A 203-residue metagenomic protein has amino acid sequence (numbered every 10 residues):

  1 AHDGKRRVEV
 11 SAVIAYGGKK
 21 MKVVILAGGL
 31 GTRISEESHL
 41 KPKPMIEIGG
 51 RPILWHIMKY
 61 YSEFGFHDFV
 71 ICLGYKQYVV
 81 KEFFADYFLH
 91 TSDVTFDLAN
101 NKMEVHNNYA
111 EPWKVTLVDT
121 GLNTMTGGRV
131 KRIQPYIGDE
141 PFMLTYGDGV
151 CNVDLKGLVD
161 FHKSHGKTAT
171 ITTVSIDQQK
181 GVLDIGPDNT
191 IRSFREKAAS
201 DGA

Functional and structural regions predicted by a protein language model:
D3-K20: Short, Lys/Arg-enriched N-terminal segments with co-localized hydrophobic residues within the first ~10-30 amino acids
G17-D86: N-terminal glycine-rich phosphate-binding loop and ensuing alpha1 helix
F84, N152-A203: Conserved core of the sugar-phosphate nucleotidyltransferase
Y87-W113: Short mixed-charge
T120-G121, Y146-G147: Short acidic donor-binding/metal-coordinating loop in glycosyltransferase active sites
T124, G149-N152: A short, conserved beta-strand element in the Rossmann-like catalytic core that flanks the donor/metal-binding loop
T124-R132: Glycine-rich, basic loop-to-helix element that forms the pyrophosphate-binding segment of sugar-nucleotide handling
F142-M143: Short aromatic/hydrophobic "clamp" motif used to bind/position activated sugar donors
